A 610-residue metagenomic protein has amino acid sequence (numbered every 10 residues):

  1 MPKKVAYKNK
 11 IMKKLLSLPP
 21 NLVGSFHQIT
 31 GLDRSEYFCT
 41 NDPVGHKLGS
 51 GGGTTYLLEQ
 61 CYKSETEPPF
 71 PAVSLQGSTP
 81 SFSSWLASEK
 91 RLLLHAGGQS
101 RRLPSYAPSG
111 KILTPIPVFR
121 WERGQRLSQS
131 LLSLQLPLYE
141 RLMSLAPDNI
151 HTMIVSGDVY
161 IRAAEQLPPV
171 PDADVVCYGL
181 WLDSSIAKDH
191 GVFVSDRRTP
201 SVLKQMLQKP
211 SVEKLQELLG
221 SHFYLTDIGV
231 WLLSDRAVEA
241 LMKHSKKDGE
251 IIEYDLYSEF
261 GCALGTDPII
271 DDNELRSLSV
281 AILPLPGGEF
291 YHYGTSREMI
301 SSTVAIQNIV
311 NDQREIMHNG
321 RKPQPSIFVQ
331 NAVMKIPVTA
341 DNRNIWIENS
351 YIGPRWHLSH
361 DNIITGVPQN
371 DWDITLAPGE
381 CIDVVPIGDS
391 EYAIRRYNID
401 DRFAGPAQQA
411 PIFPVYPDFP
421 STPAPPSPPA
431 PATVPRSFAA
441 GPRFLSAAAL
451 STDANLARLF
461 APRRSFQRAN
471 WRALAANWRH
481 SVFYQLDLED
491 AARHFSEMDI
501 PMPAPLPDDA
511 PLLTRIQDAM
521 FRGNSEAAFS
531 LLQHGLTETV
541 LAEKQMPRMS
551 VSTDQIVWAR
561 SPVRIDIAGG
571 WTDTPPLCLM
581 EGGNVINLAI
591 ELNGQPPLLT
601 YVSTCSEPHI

Functional and structural regions predicted by a protein language model:
K3-E67, G77-H151, Y160-P168, T433: N-terminal glycine-rich phosphate-binding loop and ensuing alpha1 helix
K10, K14-P19, H46-E65, S81-S84 (+6 more regions): Left-handed beta-helix
H27-L32, V194-R197, L264, I270-S277: Short, conserved catalytic or adaptor-binding loops enriched in Gly and charged residues
T55-E65, L134-L142, R162-L167, V176-G179 (+8 more regions): Short alpha-helical segments and helix-capping/turn motifs at coil-helix boundaries
S88, A107-P108, I116, R120-D248 (+1 more regions): Conserved core of the sugar-phosphate nucleotidyltransferase
R102-P104, A163-E165, I186-K188, K214-E217 (+7 more regions): Short helix/loop capping segments that flank catalytic or ligand/cofactor-binding pockets
L474-A475, S481-I610: ATP-binding N-lobe of GHMP and related small-molecule kinases
